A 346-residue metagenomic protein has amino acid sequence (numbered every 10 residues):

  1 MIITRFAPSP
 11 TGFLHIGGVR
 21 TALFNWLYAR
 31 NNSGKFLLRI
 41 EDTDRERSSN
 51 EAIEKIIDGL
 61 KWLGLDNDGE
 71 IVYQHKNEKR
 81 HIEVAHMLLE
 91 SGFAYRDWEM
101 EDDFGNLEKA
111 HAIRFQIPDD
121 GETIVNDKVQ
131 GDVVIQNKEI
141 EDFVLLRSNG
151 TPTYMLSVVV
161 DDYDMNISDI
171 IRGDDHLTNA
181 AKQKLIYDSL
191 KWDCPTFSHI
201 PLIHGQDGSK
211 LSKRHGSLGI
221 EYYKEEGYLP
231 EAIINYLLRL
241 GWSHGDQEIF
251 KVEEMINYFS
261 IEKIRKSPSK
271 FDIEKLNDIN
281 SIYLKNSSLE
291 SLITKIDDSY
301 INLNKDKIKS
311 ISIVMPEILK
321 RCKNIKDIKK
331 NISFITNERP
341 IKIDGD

Functional and structural regions predicted by a protein language model:
M1-L107, K138, T178-L190: N-terminal Rossmann-like or analogous alpha/beta NTP/dinucleotide-binding catalytic cores that position adenine
R5-F6, P152, E262-I264: Short hydrophobic "helix-edge" motifs at membrane interfaces and signal-peptide entry regions
T11, G69, N166-I167, L218: Short, solvent-exposed beta-strand edge segments and adjacent coil->beta transition regions
H15, E41, D142, D161-D162 (+1 more regions): Acidic active-site catalytic centers that drive phospho-/nucleotidyl reactions and related ester hydrolyses
G18, S48-N50, G64, V160 (+2 more regions): Conserved nucleotide- and phosphate/pyrophosphate-binding catalytic cores in adenylate/nucleotidyl-handling enzymes
Q74, S91-K213, G219, H244: Active-site cores that bind ATP or allylic diphosphates and position pyrophosphate for catalysis
L88, F115, L276: Conserved S/T- and glycine-rich ATP-binding loop of Class I adenylate-forming
